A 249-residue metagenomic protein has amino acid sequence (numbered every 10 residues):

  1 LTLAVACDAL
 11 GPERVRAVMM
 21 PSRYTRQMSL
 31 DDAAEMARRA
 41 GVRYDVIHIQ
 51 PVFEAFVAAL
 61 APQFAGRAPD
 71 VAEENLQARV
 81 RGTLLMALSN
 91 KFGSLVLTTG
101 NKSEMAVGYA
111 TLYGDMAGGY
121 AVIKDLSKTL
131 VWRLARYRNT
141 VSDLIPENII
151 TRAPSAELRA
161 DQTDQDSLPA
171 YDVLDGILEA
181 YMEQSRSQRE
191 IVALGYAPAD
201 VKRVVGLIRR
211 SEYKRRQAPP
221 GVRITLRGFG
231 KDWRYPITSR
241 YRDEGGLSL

Functional and structural regions predicted by a protein language model:
L1-L249: ATP/NTP-dependent adenylation/nucleotidyl-transfer catalytic domains that generate, transfer, or process NMP-activated
